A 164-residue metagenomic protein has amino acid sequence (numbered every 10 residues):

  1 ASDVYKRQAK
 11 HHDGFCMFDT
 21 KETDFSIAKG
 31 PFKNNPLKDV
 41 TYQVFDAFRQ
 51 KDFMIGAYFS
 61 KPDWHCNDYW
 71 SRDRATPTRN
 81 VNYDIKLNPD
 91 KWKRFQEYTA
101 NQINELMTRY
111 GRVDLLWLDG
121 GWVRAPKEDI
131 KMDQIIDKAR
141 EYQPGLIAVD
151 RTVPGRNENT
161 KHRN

Functional and structural regions predicted by a protein language model:
S2-N164: Mature catalytic domains of secreted/periplasmic carbohydrate-active enzymes
